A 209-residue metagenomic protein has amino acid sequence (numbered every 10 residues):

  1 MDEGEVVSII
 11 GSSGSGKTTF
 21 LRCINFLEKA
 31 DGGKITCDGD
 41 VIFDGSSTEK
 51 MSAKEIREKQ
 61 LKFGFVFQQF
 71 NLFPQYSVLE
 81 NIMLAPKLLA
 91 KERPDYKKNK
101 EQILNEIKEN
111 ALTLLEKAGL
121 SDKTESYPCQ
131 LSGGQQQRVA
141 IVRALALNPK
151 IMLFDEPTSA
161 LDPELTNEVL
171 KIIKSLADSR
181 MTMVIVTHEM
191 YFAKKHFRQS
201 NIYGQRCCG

Functional and structural regions predicted by a protein language model:
G33-G45, N99: Conserved ABC transporter NBD signature motif
Y127-L131, Q135: Conserved ABC ATPase signature
A146-K150: A short, proline-enriched helix->beta-strand linker immediately N-terminal to the Walker B motif in ABC-type P-loop
M152-D155: Catalytic Walker B motif of ABC-type/P-loop ATPase nucleotide-binding domains
P163-L165: Helix N-cap at the start of a conserved alpha-helix in ABC-type nucleotide-binding domains
N167-S179: Helical segment within the ABC ATPase nucleotide-binding domain
T187-H188: H-loop/switch region of ABC-family ATPase nucleotide-binding domains
